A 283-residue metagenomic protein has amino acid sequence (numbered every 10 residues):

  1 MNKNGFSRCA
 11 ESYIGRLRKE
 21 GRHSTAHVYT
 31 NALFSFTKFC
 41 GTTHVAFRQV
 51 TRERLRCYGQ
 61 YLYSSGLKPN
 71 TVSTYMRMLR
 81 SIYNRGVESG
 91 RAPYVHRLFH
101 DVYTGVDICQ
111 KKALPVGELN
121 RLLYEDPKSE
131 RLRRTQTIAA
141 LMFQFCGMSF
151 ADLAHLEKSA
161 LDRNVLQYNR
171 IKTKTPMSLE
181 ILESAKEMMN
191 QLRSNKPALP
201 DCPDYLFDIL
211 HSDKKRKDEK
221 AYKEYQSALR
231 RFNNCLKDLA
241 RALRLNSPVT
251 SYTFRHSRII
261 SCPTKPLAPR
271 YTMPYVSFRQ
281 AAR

Functional and structural regions predicted by a protein language model:
M1: N-terminal helical hairpins
E11-S24, L33-Q110, E125: N-terminal core-binding DNA-recognition domain of tyrosine recombinases/integrases
N84-R91, M142-R163: Short, charged phosphate-coordinating catalytic segments
L98-I108, K112-F150, A154: Basic, Lys/Arg- and aromatic-enriched nucleic-acid-binding interface segment
A113, R170-K174, S277-R283: Catalytic-site neighborhood detector that most strongly recognizes the C-terminal catalytic loop/helix of tyrosine
A140, Q144, M148-A151, T253-A282: C-terminal catalytic core of tyrosine-transesterase DNA break-rejoin enzymes
H155-Q191: Conserved tyrosine-mediated DNA breakage-rejoining catalytic core shared by Y-recombinases
L182-S247: Active-site/catalytic core of tyrosine-dependent DNA strand-transfer enzymes
